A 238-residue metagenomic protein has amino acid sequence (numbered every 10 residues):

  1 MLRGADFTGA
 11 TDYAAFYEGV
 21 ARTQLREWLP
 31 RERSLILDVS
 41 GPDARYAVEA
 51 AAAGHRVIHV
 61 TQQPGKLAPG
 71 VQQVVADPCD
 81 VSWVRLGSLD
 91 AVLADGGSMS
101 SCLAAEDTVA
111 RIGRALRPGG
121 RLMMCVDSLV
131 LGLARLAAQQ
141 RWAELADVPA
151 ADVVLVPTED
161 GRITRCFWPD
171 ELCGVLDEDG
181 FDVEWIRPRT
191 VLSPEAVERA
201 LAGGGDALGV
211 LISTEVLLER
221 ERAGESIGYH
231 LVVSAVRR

Functional and structural regions predicted by a protein language model:
M1-E32, R45-E49, V197: Conserved class I S-adenosyl-L-methionine
L37-V81: Class I SAM-dependent methyltransferase SAM/SAH-binding core
W83-V92: A short acidic, Gly/Pro-enriched loop at the edge of an enzyme's catalytic core that lines a small-molecule cofactor
A94-G96, C125: Residues lining the SAM
E106-R121: A short glycine-rich, Lys/Arg-flanked "PGG" loop and its adjoining helix->strand segment in the class I
R121-A151: Conserved class I S-adenosyl-L-methionine
L155-E171: Acceptor-substrate binding/catalytic loop of class I
G174-D177, E184-R238: A C-terminal cap/extension of S-adenosyl-L-methionine-dependent methyltransferases that defines the acceptor-substrate
